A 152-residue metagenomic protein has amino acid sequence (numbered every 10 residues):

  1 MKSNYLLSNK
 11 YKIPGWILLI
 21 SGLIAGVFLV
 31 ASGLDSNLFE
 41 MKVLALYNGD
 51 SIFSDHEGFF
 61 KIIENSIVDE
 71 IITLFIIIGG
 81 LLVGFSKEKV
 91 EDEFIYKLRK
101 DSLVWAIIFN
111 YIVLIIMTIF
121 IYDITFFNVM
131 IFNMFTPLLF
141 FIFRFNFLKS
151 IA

Functional and structural regions predicted by a protein language model:
K2-I24: Alpha-helical transmembrane segments and their helix-start/interface "positive-inside/aromatic belt" motifs in integral
L23-N37: Alpha-helical transmembrane segments of multi-pass membrane proteins
V30-A31, F85-V90, F143, F147: Structural signal for the C-terminal ends of transmembrane alpha-helices and the immediately following loop
G33-D69: Membrane-helix boundary elements
I72-E93: Transmembrane alpha-helical segments in integral membrane proteins
L81-G84, I112-I116, F143: Hydrophobic residues within the alpha-helical transmembrane core of Major Facilitator Superfamily
F94-I131: Hydrophobic alpha-helical transmembrane segments of integral membrane proteins
N133-A152: Terminal transmembrane helical module of multi-pass membrane proteins
